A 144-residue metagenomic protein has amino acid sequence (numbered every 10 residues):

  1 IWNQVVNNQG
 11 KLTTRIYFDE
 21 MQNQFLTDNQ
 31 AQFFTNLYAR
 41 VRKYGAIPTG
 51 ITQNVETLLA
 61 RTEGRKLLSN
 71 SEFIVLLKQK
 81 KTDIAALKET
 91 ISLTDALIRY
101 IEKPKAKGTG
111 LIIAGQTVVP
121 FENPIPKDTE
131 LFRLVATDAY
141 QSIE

Functional and structural regions predicted by a protein language model:
I1-K11, I101-E144: Conserved P-loop NTPase motor module
I1-Y100, K127: Conserved P-loop NTPase motor cores
